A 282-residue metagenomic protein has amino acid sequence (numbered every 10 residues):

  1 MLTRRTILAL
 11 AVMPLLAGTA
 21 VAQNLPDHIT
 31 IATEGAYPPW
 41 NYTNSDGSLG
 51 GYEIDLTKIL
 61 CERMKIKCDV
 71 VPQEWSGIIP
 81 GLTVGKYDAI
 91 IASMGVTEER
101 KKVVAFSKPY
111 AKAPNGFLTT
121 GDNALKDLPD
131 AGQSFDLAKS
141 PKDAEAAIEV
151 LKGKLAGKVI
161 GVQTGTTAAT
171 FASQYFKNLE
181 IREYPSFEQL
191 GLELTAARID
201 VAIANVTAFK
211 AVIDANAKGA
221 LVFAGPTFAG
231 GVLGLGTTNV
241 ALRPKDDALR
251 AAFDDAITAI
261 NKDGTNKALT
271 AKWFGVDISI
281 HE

Functional and structural regions predicted by a protein language model:
R4-L8: N-terminal export leaders
L16-A22: Sec/Tat signal peptide C-region and signal peptidase I cleavage site
N24-M94, K102, D263, V276: Extracytoplasmic small-molecule ligand-binding "clamshell" domains of the periplasmic binding protein/Venus flytrap
G35, K112-G116, V206, K210-D254 (+1 more regions): Periplasmic-binding protein-like
G35-P38, L49-E62, F117-N178, R182-S186 (+1 more regions): Bilobed "Venus flytrap"/periplasmic-binding protein-like clamshell domains and structurally analogous long
D55-R63, G121-K142, T166, G231-V276: Extended ligand-binding regions for polar small-molecule ligands
K58-R63, V71-P72, S76-I90, V103-A105 (+4 more regions): Short helices/loops that flank or line small-molecule/ion binding pockets
E62, K67-E145, A220-L233: Acidic, polar ligand-binding/catalytic clefts
